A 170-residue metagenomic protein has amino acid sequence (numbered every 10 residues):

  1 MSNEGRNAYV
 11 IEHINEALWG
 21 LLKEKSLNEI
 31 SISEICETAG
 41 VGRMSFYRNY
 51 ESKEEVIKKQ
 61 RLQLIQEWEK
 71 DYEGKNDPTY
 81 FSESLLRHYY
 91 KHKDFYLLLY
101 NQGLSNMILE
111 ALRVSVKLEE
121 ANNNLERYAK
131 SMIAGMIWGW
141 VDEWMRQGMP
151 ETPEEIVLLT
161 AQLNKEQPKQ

Functional and structural regions predicted by a protein language model:
M1-N7, Q170: N-terminal intrinsically disordered/low-complexity leader segments
R6, V10, D77, L104 (+2 more regions): Conserved acidic
A8-W19, K23, N28-G40, Y47-E73 (+1 more regions): An amphipathic alpha-helix adjacent to DNA-recognition modules
G20-L27, D71-G74, H92, A121 (+2 more regions): Basic, amphipathic alpha-helical hairpins
I30-S31, L97-L99, I108, P153: Short, hydrophobic secondary-structure boundary micro-motifs
D71-F95: Hydrophobic alpha-helical connector segments
S84, Y100-G139, Q162-K169: Amphipathic alpha-helical packing segments from all-alpha helical-bundle domains
E143-Q170: C-terminal peripheral helix-coil segments that are non-catalytic and often amphipathic
